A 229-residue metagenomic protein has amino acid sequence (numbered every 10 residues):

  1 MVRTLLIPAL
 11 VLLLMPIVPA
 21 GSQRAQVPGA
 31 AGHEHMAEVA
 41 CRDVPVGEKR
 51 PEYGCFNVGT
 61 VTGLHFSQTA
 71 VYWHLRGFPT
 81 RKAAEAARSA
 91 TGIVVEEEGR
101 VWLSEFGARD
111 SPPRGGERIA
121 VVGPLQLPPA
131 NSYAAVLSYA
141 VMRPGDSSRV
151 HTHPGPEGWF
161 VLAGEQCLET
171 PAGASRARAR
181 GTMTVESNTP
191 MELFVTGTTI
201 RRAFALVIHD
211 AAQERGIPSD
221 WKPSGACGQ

Functional and structural regions predicted by a protein language model:
V2-L6, L10, L14-F160, E165-Q229: Jelly-roll (double-stranded beta-helix
